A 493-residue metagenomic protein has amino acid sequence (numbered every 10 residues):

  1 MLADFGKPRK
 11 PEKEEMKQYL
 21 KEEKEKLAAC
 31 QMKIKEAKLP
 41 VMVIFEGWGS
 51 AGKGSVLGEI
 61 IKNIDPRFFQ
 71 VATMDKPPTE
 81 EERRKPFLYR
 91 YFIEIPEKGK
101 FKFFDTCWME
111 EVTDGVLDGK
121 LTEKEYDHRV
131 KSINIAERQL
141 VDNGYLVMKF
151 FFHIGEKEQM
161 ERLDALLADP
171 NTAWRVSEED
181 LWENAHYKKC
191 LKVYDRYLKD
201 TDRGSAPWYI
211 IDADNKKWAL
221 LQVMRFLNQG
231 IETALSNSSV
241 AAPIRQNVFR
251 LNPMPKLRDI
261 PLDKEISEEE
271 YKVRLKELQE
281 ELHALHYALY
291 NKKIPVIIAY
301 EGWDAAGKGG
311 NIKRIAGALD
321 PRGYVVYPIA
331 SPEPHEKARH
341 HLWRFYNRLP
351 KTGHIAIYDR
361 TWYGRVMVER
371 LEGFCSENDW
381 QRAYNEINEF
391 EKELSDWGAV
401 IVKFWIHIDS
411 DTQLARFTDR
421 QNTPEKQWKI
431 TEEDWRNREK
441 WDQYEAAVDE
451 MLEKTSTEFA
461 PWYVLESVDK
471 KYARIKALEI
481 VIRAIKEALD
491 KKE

Functional and structural regions predicted by a protein language model:
M1-E493: Glycine-rich phosphate-binding loop of ATP-dependent small-molecule kinases
